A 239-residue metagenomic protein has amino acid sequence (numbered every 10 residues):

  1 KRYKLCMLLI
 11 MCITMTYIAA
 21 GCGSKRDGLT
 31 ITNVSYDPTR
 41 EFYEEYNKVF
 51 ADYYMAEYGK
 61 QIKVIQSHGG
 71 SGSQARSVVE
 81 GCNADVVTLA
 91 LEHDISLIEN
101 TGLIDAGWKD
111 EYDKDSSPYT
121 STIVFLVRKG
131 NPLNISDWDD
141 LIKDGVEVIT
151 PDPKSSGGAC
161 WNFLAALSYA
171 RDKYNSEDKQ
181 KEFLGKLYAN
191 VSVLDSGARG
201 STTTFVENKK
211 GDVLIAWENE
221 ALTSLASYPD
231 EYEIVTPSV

Functional and structural regions predicted by a protein language model:
K1-T30, D52: Short, low-complexity disordered leader/linker segments with a strong preference for bacterial N-terminal type II
T16, E80-G81, N208: Alpha-helix termination/capping residues and helix-transition junctions
K25-S155: N-terminal segment of the mature folded domain
R40-E45, K154-E182: Bilobed "Venus flytrap"/periplasmic-binding protein-like clamshell domains and structurally analogous long
E45, V49, D140, A165 (+2 more regions): Amphipathic alpha-helical segments that form well-ordered structural scaffolds and often line/cohere around active
F50-Y54, A170, L225: Hydrophobic, Leu/Ile/Phe/Ala-enriched alpha-helical segments that form helix-helix packing faces
S121, N134-D137, G158-A166, S201: Internal, well-ordered alpha-helical segments in soluble enzyme and binding-protein domains
Y174-S238: Ligand-binding pocket segment of bilobal, Venus flytrap-like solute-binding proteins
